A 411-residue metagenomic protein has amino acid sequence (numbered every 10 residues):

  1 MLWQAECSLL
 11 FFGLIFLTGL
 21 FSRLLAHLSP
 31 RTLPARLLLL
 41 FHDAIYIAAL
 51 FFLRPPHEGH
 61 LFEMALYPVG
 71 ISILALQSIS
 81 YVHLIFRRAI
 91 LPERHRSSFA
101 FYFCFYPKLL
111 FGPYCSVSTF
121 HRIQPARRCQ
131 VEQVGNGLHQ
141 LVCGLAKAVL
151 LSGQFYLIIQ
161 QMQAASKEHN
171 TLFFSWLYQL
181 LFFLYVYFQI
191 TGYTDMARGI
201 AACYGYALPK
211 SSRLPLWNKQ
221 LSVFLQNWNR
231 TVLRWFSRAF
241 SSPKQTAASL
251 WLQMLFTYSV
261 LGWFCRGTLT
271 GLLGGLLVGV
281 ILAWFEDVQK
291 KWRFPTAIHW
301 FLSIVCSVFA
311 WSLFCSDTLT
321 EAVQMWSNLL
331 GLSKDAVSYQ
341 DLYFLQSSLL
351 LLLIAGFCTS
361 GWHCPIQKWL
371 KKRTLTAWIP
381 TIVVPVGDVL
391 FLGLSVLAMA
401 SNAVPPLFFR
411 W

Functional and structural regions predicted by a protein language model:
M1-W411: Membrane-embedded transmembrane alpha-helical bundles that form the catalytic cores of multi-pass lipid-modifying
